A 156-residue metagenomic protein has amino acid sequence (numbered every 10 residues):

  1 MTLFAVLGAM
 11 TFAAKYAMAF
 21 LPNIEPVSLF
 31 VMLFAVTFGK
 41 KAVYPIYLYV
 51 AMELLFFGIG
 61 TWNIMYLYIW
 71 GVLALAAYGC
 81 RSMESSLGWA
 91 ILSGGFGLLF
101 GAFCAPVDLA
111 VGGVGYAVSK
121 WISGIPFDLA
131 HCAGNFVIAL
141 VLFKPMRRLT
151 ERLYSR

Functional and structural regions predicted by a protein language model:
M1, K40-P45, S82-G88, A117: Membrane-helix interface segments
M1-L33, T37, K41-P45: Hydrophobic transmembrane alpha-helices
M10-A13, A17, F30-L33, T37 (+6 more regions): Residues within alpha-helical transmembrane segments of multi-pass membrane proteins, especially transporters, ion
F12-E25, L48-M83, G112: Interfacial aromatic-anchored transmembrane helix boundaries in multi-pass membrane proteins
V36-G39, A76-E84, K144-E151: Structural signal for the C-terminal ends of transmembrane alpha-helices and the immediately following loop
V43-L55, G88-L98: Central hydrophobic cores of alpha-helical transmembrane segments in multi-pass integral membrane proteins
N63-L67, S85-R156: Membrane-embedded alpha-helical hairpins and interfacial helices in multi-pass inner-membrane proteins
